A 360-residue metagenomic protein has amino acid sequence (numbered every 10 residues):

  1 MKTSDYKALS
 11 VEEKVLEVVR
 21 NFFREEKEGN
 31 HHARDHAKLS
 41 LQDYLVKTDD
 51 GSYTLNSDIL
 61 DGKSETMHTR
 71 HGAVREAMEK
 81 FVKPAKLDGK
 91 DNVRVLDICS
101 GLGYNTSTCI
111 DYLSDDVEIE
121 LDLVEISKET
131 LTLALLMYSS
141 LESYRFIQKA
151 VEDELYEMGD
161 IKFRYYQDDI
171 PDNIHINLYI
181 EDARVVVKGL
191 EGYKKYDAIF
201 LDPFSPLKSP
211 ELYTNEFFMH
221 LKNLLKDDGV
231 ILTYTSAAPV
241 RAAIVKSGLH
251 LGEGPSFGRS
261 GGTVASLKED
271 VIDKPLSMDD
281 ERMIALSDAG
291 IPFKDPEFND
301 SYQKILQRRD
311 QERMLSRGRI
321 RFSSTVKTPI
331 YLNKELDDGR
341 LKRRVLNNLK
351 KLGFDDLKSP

Functional and structural regions predicted by a protein language model:
K2-E13, E17, R24-K27, H31 (+3 more regions): SAM/dcSAM-binding transferase cores
K2-K14, L87-K194, F200, N215 (+3 more regions): The AdoMet/dcAdoMet-binding core of the Class I SAM-like
K2-N92, L102-D115, T132-L135: Class I SAM-dependent methyltransferase Rossmann-like catalytic core, especially the SAM/SAH-binding loop
D197-E211: A short SAM/SAH-binding and catalytic strip from SAM-dependent methyltransferases
A198-F200, D227-T235: Conserved beta-strand signature within the Rossmann-like core of class I S-adenosyl-L-methionine
E211-D227: A short glycine-rich, Lys/Arg-flanked "PGG" loop and its adjoining helix->strand segment in the class I
R241-V264: Conserved Class I S-adenosyl-L-methionine
